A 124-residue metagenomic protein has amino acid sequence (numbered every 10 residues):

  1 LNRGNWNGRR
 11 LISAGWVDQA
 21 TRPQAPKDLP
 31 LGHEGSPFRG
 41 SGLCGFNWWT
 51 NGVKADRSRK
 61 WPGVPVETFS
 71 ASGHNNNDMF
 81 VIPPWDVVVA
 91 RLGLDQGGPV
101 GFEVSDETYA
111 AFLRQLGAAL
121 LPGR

Functional and structural regions predicted by a protein language model:
L1, G52, L92-L94: Short beta-strand segments enriched in hydrophobic/aromatic residues within well-folded beta-rich domains
L1-V17, R22, P26: Bacterial peptidoglycan biogenesis and beta-lactam-recognition machinery
W6-N7, P30, Q96: Generic macromolecular interface patches on structured domains
R9-I12, W16, G40, V104 (+1 more regions): Short acidic-hydrophobic sequence patches enriched in Asp/Glu that either
R10, H33, W61, L92 (+1 more regions): A generic "cationic amphipathic patch" detector
V17-T21, W49, E67, L113 (+1 more regions): Non-transmembrane alpha-helical segments in soluble domains of secreted/periplasmic/extracellular proteins
P23-V88: Active-site Gly/Thr loop motif
T68-R124: Structured C-terminal helix/loop/strand segments within mature extracytoplasmic catalytic/sensor domains
